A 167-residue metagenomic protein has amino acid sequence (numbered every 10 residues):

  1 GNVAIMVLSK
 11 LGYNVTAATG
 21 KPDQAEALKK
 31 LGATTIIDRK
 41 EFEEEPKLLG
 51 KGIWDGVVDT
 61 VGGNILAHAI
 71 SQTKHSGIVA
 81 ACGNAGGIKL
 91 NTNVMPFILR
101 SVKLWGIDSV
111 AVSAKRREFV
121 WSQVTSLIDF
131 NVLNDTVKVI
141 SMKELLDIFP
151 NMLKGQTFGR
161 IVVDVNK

Functional and structural regions predicted by a protein language model:
G1, A25, L66-A67, K89-L90 (+1 more regions): Short, well-ordered alpha-helical microsegments
G1-D38: Mid-domain Rossmann-like dinucleotide-binding core that forms the NAD(H)/NADP(H) cofactor-binding site
A33, I53-D55, F97: Local beta-strand N-terminus motif with an aromatic residue
R39, D59-T60, V165: Short, well-ordered coil/turn residues at beta-beta hairpins and beta-strand->alpha-helix junctions within
F42-G52: Short amphipathic alpha-helix with an adjacent loop that forms part of the alpha/beta core around
W54-V58, A80: N-terminal Rossmann-like NAD(P) cofactor-binding module of classical short-chain dehydrogenase/reductase
N64-F130, V165-N166: Glycine-rich phosphate-binding loop and adjacent beta-alpha segment of Rossmann(oid) nucleotide-cofactor-binding
K115-K167: C-terminal hydrophobic helical "lid"/dimerization subdomain of Rossmann-like NAD(P)H-dependent oxidoreductases
